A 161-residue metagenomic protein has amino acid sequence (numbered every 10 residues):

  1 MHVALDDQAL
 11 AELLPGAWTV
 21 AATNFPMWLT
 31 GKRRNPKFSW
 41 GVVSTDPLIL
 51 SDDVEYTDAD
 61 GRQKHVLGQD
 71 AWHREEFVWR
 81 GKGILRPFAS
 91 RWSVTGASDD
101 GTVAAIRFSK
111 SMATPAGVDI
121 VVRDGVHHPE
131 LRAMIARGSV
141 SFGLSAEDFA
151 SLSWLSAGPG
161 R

Functional and structural regions predicted by a protein language model:
M1-R161: A beta-rich soluble binding module of mature secreted/lumenal proteins
